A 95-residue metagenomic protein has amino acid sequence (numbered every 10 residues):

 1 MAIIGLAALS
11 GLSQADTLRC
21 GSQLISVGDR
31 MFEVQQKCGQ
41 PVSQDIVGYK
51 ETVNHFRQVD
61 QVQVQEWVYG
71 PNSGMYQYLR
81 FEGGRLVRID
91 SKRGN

Functional and structural regions predicted by a protein language model:
M1-S10: Bacterial N-terminal signal peptides
S13-N95: Residues within mature, well-folded domains
